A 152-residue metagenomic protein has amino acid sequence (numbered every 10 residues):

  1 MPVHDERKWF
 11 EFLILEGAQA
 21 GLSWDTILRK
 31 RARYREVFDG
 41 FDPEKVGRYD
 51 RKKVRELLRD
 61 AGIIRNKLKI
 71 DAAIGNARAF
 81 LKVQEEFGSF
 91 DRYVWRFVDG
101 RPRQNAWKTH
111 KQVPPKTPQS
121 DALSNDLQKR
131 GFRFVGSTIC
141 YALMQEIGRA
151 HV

Functional and structural regions predicted by a protein language model:
M1-H151: HhH-family (HhH-GPD) DNA N-glycosylase catalytic core used in base-excision repair
